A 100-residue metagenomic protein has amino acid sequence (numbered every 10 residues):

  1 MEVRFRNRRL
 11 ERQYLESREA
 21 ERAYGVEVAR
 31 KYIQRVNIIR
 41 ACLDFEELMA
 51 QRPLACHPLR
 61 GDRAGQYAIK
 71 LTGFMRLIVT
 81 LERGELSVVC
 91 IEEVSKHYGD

Functional and structural regions predicted by a protein language model:
M1, A20, D44, A55 (+2 more regions): Glycine-rich, flexible loop/turn motifs
M1-V36: Arg/Lys-rich, positively charged N-terminal/basic patches that mediate binding to nucleic acids
R6, V28, Y32-R35, A55 (+2 more regions): Amphipathic alpha-helical interface surfaces
L15-E19, A64, G99: A broad detector of the eukaryotic-type serine/threonine protein kinase catalytic domain
I39: Conserved phosphate-interacting/catalytic interface
L43-Y67: A short, surface-exposed loop/turn module that caps and links secondary-structure elements
R60, Y67-D100: Enriched for short, Lys/Arg-rich terminal
